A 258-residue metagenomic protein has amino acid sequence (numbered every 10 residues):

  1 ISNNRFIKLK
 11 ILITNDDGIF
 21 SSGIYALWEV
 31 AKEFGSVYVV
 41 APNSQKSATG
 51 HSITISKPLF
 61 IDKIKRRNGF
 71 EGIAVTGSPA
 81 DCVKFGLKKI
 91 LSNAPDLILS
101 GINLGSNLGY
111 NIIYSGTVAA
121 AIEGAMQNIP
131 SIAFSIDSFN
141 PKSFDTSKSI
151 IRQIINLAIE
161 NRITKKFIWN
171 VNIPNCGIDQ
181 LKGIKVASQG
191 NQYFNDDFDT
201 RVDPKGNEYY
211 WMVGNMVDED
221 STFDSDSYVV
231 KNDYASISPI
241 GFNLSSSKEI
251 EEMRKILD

Functional and structural regions predicted by a protein language model:
I1-K8: Short, Lys/Arg-enriched N-terminal segments with co-localized hydrophobic residues within the first ~10-30 amino acids
I11, S22-K89, N93-A94: A cross-family phosphate/adenosyl-ligand binding-site feature
L97: Short, Asp-centered acidic motifs that coordinate Mg2+ and/or phosphate in catalytic or ligand-binding sites
S106-S115: Glycine/threonine-rich flexible loop motifs
A120-G124: Hydrophobic/aromatic ligand-binding patch that stacks against planar heteroaromatic rings of cofactors or nucleotides
I132-A158: Short, glycine-/small-residue-rich phosphate/pyrophosphate-handling segment
T164, P174-D258: C-terminal accessory domains and tails appended to enzymatic cores
